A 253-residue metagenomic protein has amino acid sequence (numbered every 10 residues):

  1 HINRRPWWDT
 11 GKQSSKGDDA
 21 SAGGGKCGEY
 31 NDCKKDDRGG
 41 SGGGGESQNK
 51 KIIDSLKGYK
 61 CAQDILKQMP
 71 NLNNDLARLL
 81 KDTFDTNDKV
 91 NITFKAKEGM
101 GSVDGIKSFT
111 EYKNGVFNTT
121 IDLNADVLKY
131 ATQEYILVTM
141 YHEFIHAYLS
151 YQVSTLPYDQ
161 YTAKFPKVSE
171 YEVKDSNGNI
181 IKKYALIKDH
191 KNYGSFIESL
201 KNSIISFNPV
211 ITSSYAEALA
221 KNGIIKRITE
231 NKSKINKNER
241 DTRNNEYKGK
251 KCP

Functional and structural regions predicted by a protein language model:
H1-V116, I228-P253: Low-complexity, glycine/serine/proline-rich disordered segments that function as export/translocation leaders
I2-C27, Y161-P253: Active-site or metal-binding loop neighborhoods of secreted/extracellular toxin and effector enzymes
N71, Y130-Y135, T139: Soluble non-cytosolic domains of exported or imported proteins
V103-E134, S150: Active-site scaffold of zinc-dependent metalloenzymes
V138-Y151: Active-site recognition of the HExxH zinc-binding catalytic motif
L156-D159: Extracellular C-terminal loop/segment signatures of secreted glycoproteins
